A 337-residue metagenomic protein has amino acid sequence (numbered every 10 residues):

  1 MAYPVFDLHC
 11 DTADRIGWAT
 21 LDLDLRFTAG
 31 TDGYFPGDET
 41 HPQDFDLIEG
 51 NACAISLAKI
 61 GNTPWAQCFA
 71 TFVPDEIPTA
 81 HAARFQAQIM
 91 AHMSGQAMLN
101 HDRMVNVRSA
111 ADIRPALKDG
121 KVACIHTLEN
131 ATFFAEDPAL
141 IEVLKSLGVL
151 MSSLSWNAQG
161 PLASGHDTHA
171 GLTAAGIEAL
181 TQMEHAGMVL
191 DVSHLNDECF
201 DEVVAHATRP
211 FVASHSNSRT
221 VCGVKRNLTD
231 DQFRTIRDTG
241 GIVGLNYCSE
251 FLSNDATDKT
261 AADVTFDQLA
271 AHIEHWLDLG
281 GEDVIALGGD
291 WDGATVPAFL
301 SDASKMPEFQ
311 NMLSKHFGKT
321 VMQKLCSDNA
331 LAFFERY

Functional and structural regions predicted by a protein language model:
M1-L154, Q159-H169, G223-Y337: N-terminal hydrophobic targeting/anchoring segments and the immediately downstream early-domain regions of hydrolases
T132-A135, E142-R226: Divalent metal-binding pocket/active-site signature
